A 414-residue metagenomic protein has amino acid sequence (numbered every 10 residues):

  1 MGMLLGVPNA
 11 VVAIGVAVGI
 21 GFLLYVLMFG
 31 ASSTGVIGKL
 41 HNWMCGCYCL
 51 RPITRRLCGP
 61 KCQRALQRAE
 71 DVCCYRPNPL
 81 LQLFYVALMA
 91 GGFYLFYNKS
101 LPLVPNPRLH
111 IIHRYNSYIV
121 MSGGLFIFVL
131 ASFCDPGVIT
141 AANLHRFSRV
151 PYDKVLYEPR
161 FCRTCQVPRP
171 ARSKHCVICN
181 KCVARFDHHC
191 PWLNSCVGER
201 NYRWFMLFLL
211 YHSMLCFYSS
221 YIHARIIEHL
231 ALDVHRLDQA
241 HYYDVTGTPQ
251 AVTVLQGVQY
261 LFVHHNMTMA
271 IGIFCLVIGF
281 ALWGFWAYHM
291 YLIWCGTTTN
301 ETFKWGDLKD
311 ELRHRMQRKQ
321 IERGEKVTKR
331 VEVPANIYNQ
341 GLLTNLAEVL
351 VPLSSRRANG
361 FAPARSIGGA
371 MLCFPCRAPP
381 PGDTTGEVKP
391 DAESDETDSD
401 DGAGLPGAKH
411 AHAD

Functional and structural regions predicted by a protein language model:
G2-H189, L193-D414: Membrane-associated feature with strongest affinity for ZDHHC
